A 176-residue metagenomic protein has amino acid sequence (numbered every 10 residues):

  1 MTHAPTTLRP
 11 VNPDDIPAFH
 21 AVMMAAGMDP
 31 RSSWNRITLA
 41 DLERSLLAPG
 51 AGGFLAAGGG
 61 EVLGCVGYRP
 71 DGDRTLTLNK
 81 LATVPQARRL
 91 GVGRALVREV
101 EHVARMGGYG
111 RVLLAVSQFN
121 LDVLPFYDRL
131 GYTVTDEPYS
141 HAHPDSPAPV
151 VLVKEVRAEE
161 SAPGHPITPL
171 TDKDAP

Functional and structural regions predicted by a protein language model:
H3-T6, P10-P85, V97-E99, V103 (+4 more regions): Acetyl-CoA-dependent GNAT
R74, G110, T133: Short acidic/polar active-site loop segments enriched in Thr and Asp
V84-Q86, L90, Q118-F119: Active-site acidic-Proline motif in GNAT/NAT acetyltransferases
L90, G107-G110: Short coil/turn segments at alpha/beta junctions that flank glycine-rich nucleotide-binding fingerprints
R94: Residues forming the Rossmann-fold NAD(P)(H) cofactor-binding site
L113-S117, D128-V150: Conserved catalytic-core motifs of GNAT/GCN5-like acyltransferases
